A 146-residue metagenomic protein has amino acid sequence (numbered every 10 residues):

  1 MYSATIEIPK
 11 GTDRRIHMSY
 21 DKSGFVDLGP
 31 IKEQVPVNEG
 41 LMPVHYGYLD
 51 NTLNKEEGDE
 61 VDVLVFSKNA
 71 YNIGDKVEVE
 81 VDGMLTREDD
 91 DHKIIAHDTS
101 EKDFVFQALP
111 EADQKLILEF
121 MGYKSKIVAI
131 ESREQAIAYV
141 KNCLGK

Functional and structural regions predicted by a protein language model:
M1-K146: Hydrophobic N-terminal alpha-helices or hydrophobic patches in metabolic proteins across all domains of life
